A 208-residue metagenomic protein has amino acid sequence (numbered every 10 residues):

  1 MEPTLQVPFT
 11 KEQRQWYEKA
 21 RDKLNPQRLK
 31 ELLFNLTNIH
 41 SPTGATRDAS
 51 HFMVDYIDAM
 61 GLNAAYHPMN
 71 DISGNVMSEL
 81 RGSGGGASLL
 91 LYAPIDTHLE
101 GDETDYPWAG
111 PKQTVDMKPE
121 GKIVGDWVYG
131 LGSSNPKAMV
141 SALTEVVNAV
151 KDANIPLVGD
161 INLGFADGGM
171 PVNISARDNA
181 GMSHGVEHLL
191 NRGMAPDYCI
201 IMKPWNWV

Functional and structural regions predicted by a protein language model:
M1-P42: N-terminal hydrophobic or amphipathic helices/low-complexity stretches enriched in small/hydrophobic/Pro/Gly
Q27-E31, H51, K137, S141: A structural signal for well-ordered alpha-helical segments within the folded catalytic domains of diverse enzymes
L32, S41-G86: A non-catalytic alpha/beta surface segment that caps or lines the substrate-entry region of metallo-dependent hydrolase
P42-G44, L131-G132, P171-S175: A generic structural signal for short coil/turn motifs at secondary-structure boundaries
G44, G85, T97-L99, P171 (+1 more regions): Short, acidic Gly/Pro/Ser/Thr-rich loop/turn segments
D48, E100-E103, S175: Short glycine-/acidic-enriched loop or helix-start segments at secondary-structure transitions that form or flank
G86-N162: Active-site metal-coordination/substrate-binding segment of hydrolases, especially metallo-dependent peptidases
P136-V208: Acidic/histidine-rich catalytic neighborhood of metal-dependent amide-processing enzymes
